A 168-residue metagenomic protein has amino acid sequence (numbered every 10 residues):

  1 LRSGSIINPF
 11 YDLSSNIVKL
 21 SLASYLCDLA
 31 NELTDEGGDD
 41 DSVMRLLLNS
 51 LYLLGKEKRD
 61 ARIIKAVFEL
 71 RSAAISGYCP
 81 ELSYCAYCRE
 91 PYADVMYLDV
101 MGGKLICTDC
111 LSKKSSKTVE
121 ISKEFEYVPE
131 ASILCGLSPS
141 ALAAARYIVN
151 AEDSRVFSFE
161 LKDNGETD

Functional and structural regions predicted by a protein language model:
L1-D168: Non-catalytic alpha-helical scaffolds and adjoining flexible linkers that form interface surfaces for assembly
